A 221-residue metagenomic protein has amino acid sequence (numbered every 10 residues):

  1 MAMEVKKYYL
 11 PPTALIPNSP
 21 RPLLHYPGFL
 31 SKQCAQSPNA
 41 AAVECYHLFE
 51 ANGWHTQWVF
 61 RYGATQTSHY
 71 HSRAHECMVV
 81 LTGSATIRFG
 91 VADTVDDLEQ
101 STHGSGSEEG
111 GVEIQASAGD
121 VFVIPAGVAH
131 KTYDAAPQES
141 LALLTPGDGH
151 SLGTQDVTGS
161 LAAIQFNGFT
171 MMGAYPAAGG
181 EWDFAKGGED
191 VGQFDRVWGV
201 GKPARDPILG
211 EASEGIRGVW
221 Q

Functional and structural regions predicted by a protein language model:
M1-Q115, A135-Q221: Active-site region of the double-stranded beta-helix
Q115-A136: Conserved metal-binding segment of the jelly-roll/cupin
